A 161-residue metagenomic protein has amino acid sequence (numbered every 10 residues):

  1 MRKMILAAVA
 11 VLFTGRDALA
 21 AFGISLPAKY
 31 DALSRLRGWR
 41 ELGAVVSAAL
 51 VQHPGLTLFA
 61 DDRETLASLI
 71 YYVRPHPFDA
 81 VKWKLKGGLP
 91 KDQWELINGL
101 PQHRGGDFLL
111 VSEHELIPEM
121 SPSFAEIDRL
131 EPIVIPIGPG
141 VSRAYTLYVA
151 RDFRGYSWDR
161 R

Functional and structural regions predicted by a protein language model:
R2-P54, D62-D79, L85-D92, L110-R160: Membrane-proximal, lumen/periplasm-facing interface regions of secretory-pathway glyco- and lipid-modifying enzymes
L89-Q102: A short, acidic, amphipathic alpha-helical segment used as a generic capping/interface helix at domain edges
